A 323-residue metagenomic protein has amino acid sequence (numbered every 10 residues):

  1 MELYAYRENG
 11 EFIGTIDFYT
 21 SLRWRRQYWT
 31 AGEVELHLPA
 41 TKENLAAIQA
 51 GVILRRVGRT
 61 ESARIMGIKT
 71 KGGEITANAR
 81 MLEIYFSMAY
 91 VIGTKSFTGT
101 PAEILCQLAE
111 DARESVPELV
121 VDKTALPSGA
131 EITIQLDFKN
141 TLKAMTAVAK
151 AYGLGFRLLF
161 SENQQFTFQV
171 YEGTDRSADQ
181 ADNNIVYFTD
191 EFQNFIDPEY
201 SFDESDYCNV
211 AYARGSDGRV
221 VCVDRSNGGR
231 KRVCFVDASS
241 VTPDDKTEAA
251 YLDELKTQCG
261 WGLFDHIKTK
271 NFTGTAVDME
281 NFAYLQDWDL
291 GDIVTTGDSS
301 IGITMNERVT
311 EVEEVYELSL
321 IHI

Functional and structural regions predicted by a protein language model:
M1-W29, E191-S201: Solvent-exposed edge beta-strands and adjacent loop segments that serve as assembly or binding interfaces
E2, R176-N306, V315, I321: Acidic, small/polar-enriched beta strand-loop surface segments
G14-G51: N-terminal "assembly arms/tails" that initiate or stabilize quaternary assembly in self-assembling proteins
R26-A40, G73-I84, A213, D265-E280 (+2 more regions): Oligomerization/assembly interface segments of phage tail-like spikes and tubes
Q27, E35-L36, A79, T94-V120 (+3 more regions): Amphipathic, non-transmembrane alpha-helical segments in extracytoplasmic/periplasmic proteins
T41-T124: Surface-exposed cap/loop segments at beta↔alpha junctions
T60, G67-F86, K123-C208: Short beta-strand-centered interaction patches in the first periplasmic/extracellular domains of large envelope
E61-K69, M305-E314: Short beta-strand-centered aromatic/proline hotspots
